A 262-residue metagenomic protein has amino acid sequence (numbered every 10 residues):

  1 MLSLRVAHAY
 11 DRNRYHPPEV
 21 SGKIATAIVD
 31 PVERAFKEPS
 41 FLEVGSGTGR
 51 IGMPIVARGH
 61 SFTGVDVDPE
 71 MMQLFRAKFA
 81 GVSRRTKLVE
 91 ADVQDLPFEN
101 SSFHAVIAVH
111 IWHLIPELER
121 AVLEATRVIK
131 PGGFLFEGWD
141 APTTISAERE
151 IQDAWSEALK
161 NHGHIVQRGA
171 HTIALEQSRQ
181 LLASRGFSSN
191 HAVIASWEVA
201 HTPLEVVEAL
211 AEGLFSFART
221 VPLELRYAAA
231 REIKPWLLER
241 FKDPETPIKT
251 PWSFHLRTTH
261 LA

Functional and structural regions predicted by a protein language model:
M1-E38, R50-P54, M71-L74, K78-G81: Conserved class I S-adenosyl-L-methionine
S40-V44, T48-D95: Class I SAM-dependent methyltransferase SAM/SAH-binding core
T48, I173, R185, S189-A262: Conserved Class I S-adenosyl-L-methionine
Q94-V106: A short acidic, Gly/Pro-enriched loop at the edge of an enzyme's catalytic core that lines a small-molecule cofactor
H104-E117: A short SAM/SAH-binding and catalytic strip from SAM-dependent methyltransferases
E119-P131: A short glycine-rich, Lys/Arg-flanked "PGG" loop and its adjoining helix->strand segment in the class I
F134-H164: Conserved class I S-adenosyl-L-methionine
G169-R185: Short alpha-helix
